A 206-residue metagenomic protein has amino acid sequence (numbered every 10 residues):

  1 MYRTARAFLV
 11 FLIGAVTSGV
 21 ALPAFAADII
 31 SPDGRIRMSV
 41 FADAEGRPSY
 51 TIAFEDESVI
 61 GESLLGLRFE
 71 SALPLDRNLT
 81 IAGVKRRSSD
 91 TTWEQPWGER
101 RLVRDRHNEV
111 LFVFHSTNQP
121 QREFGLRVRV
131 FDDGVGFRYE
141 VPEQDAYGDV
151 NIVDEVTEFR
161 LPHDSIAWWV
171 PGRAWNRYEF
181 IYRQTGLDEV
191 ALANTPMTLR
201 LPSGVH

Functional and structural regions predicted by a protein language model:
M1-R6: N-terminal secretory signal peptides that target proteins for export/translocation
A7-V20: Bacterial N-terminal signal peptides
A21-A26: Boundary at the C-terminal end of the N-terminal hydrophobic targeting segment
D28-H206: N-terminal accessory beta-strand-rich subdomains and adjacent acidic, glycine-rich linkers that precede catalytic cores
